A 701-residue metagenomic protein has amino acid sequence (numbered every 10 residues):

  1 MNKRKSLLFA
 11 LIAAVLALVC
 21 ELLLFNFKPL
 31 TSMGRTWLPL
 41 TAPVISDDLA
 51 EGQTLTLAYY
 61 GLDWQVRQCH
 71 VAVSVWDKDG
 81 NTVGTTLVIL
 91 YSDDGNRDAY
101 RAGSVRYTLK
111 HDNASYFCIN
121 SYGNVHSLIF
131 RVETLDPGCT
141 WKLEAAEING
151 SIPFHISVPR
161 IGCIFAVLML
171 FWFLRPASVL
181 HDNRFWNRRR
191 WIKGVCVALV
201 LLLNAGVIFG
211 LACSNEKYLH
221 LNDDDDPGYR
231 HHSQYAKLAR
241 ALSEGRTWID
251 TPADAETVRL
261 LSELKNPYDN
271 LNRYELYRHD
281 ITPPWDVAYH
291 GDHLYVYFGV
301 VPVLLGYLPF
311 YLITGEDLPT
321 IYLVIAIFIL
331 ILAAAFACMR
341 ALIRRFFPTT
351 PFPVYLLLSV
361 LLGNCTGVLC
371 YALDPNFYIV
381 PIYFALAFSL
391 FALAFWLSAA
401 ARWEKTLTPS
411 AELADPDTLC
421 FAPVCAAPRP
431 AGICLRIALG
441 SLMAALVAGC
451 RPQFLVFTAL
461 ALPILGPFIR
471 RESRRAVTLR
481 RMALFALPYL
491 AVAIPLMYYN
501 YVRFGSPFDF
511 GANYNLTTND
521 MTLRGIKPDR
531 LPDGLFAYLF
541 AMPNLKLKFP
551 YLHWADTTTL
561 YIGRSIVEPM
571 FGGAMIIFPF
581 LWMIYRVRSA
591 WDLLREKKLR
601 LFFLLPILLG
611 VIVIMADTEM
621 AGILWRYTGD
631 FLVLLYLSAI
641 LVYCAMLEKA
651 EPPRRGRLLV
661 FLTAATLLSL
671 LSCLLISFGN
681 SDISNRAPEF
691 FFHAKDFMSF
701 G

Functional and structural regions predicted by a protein language model:
M1-N26, V158-R230, P353-Y355, V477-F485 (+1 more regions): Start-transfer (signal-anchor) and selected internal transmembrane alpha helices of multi-pass inner/ER membrane
G228, E244-F298, G363, V368-A372 (+3 more regions): Interfacial juxtamembrane loops and adjacent helix segments that form the catalytic/substrate-binding surfaces
E316-P348, F391, F395: Transmembrane-helix motifs of polytopic, lipid-linked glycan transferases
Y383-L407, L419, T458, L634-S638: Specific aromatic-rich, kink-prone transmembrane helix
F395-A445, L484: Short hydrophobic alpha-helices at membrane interfaces in multi-pass membrane enzymes
R436-R451, T458, A491, L496: Membrane-interface alpha helices of multi-pass inner-membrane proteins
F457-L490: Perimembrane helix-loop-helix junctions
P463, L552, T559-R600, C644-A645: Hydrophobic, aromatic-rich transmembrane alpha-helices and their immediate juxtamembrane boundary segments
